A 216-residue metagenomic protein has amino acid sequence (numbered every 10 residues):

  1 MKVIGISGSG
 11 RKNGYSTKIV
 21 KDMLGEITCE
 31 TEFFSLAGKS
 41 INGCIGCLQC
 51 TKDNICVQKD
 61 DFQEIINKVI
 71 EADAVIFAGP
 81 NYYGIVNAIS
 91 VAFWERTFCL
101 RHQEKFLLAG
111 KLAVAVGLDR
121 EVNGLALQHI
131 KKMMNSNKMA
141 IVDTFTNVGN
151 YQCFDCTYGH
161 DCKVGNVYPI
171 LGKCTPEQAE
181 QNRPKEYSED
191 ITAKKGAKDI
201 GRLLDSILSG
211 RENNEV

Functional and structural regions predicted by a protein language model:
K2-C29: N-terminal beta1-alpha1 ligand-phosphate binding loop
I6, F34, V116-L118: Short hydrophobic segments within beta-strands
S7-S9, S16-I19, A74-I89, N182-G201: Short Fe-S-cluster ligation motifs
E30-S40, F145-N147: A short beta-strand-loop structural module common to alpha/beta enzyme folds
L36-C56, Q152-H160: N-terminal beta-loop-helix "entrance" segment that forms/cooperates in small-molecule cofactor or anionic ligand
T51-I66, H160-G172: Iron-sulfur (Fe-S) cluster-binding segments and ferredoxin-like electron-carrier domains, especially [2Fe-2S]
V57-A140, T146: Helix-loop-strand module that forms the ligand-binding subsite of alpha/beta enzymes
A140-V216: Glycine-rich phosphate/pyrophosphate-binding loop and the adjoining helix
